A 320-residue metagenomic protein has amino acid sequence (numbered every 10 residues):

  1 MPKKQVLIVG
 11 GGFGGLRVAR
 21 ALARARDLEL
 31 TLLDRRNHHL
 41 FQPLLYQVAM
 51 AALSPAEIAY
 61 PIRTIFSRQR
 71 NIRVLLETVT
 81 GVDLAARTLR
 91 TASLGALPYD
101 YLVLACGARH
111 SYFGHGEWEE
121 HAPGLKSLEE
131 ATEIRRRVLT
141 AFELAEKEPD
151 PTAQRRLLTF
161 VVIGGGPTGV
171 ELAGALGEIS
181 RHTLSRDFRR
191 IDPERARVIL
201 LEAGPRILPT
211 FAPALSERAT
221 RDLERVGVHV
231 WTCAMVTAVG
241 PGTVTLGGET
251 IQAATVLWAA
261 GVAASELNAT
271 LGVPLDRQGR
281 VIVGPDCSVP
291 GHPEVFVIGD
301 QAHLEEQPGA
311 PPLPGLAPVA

Functional and structural regions predicted by a protein language model:
M1-K3, I72-V161, R181, L246 (+1 more regions): FAD-binding core/adjacent interface of flavoenzyme oxidoreductases
M1-L75, T80, F160, P167-F211 (+1 more regions): Beta1-alpha1 glycine-rich phosphate/pyrophosphate-binding loop at the start of Rossmann-like nucleotide-binding domains
G14, G107-H110, A173, V262-A264: Short glycine-rich anion-binding loops that position phosphate/pyrophosphate groups of nucleotides and phosphorylated
H39-Q42, S111-G114, E266-L267, L304-Q307: Short acidic/His/Gly/Ser-rich catalytic and metal-binding motifs that mark active-site loops of diverse hydrolases
R73-G81, G177-P285, V289-G291: A Rossmann-like FAD-binding core segment of flavoenzymes
A92, A105-C106, A234, A259-A260 (+1 more regions): Short, well-ordered coil/turn residues at beta-beta hairpins and beta-strand->alpha-helix junctions within
E120-D150, T243-T245, T250-A320: FAD-site-proximal beta/loop scaffold in flavoenzymes
